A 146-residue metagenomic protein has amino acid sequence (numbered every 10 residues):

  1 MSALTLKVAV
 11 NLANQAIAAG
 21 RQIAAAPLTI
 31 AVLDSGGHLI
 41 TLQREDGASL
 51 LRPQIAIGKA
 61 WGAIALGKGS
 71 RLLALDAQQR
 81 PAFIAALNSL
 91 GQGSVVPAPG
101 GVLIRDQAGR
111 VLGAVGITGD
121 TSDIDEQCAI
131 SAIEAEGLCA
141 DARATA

Functional and structural regions predicted by a protein language model:
M1-A18, T118-A146: Juxtadomain coupling helices with adjacent low-complexity linkers
L6-A26, D76, R80-P97: Short, basic/aromatic recognition patches
A16, G37, G109: Terminal peptide-recognition signature
I30-G36: Short hydrophobic alpha-helical segments used for membrane anchoring or interfacial signaling
L39-R44, P53: Amphipathic coiled-coil signal-relay and dimerization helices
S49, Q54-N88: Regulatory sensory and allosteric helical modules in signal-transduction proteins and certain transcription factors
S89-E134: Extended hydrophobic
